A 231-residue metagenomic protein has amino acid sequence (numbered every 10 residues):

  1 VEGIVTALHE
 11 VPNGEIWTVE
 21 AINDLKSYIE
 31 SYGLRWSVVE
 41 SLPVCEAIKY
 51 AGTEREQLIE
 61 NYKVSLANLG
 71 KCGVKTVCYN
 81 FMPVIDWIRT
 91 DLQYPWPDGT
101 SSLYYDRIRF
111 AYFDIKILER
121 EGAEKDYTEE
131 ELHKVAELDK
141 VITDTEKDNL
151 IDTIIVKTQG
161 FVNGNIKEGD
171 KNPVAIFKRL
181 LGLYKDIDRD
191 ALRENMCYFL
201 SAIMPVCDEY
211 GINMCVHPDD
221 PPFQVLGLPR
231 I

Functional and structural regions predicted by a protein language model:
V1-S201, D208: N-terminal pre-domain/capping segments
I4, P222-I231: Extended hydrophobic/aromatic segments used for targeting, binding, or gating
I212: C-terminal substrate/ligand-recognition segments
